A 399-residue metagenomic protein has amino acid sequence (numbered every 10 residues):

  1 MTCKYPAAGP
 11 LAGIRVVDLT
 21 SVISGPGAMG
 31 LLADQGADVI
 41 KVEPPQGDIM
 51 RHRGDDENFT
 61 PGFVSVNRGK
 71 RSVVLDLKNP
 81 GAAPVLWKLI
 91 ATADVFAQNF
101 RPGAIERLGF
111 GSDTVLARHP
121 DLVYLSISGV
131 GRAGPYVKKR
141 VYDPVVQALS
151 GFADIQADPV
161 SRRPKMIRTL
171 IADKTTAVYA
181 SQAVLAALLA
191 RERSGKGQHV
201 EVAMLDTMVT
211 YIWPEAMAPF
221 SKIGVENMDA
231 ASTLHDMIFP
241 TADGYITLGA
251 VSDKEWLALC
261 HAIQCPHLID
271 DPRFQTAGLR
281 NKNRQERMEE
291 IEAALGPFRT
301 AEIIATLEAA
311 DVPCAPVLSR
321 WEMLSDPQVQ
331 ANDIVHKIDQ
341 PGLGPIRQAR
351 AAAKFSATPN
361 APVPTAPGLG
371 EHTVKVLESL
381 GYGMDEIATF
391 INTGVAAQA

Functional and structural regions predicted by a protein language model:
M1-R193, P219-F220, A301, G368 (+1 more regions): N-terminal helix-loop segment corresponding to the beta1-alpha1 unit of nucleotide/adenylate-binding folds
Q46, V130-G131, M204-V209, D243-Y245 (+2 more regions): Glycine-rich beta-alpha junction loops
K165-T175, G197-H199, E226-D236, Y245-T247 (+2 more regions): A short glycine-threonine-serine/GTX helix/turn-capping micro-motif
L188-I223: Substrate-binding/catalytic subdomain of NAD(P)-dependent oxidoreductase enzymes
L234-A310, C314: Aromatic-enriched alpha-helical interface/lid elements that frame and gate functional surfaces
D270-R280, L318-S325, E386-A399: Short linear loop/turn motifs
A309-P362: A glycine-rich dinucleotide-binding beta-alpha-beta segment and adjacent secondary-structure elements that constitute
I346, A351-M384: C-terminal active-site "lid" helix and adjoining low-complexity regulatory extension at the edge of ATP-using catalytic
